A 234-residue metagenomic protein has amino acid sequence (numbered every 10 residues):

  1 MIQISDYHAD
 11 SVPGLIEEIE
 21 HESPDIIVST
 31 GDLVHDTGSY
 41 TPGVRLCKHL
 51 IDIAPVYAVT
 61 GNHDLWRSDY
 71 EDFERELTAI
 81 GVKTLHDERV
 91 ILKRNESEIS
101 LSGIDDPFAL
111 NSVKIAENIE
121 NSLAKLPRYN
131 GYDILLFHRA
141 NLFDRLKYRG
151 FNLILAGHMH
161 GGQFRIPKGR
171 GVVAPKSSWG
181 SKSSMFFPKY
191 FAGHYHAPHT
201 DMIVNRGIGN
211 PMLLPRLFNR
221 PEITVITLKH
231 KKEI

Functional and structural regions predicted by a protein language model:
M1-H8, E98-F108, I134-H138, D201-G207: Active-site-proximal beta-strand elements of phosphoester/diester hydrolases
M1-I2, V90-G103, N130, H196-M202 (+1 more regions): Beta-strand-turn-beta hairpins that frame and shape the catalytic cleft of phosphate-ester-processing enzymes
M1-P13, L33-T41, D64-E71, A109-K114 (+2 more regions): Acidic/histidine-rich helix-loop elements that form or flank divalent-metal/phosphate-binding sites at the catalytic
I2-E88: Membrane-embedded segments
H8, V34, H63-D64, R89-V90 (+4 more regions): Catalytic metal-binding/acid-base residues of hydrolase active sites
D25-I27, A54, G131-I134, N152: Conserved acidic residues
R75, A79-V82, R94-L136, F143-D144 (+1 more regions): Binuclear metal-dependent hydrolase catalytic cores centered on His/Asp/Glu-rich metal-binding motifs
R139-T224, K232-E233: Conserved beta-sheet core of the metallophosphoesterase superfamily
